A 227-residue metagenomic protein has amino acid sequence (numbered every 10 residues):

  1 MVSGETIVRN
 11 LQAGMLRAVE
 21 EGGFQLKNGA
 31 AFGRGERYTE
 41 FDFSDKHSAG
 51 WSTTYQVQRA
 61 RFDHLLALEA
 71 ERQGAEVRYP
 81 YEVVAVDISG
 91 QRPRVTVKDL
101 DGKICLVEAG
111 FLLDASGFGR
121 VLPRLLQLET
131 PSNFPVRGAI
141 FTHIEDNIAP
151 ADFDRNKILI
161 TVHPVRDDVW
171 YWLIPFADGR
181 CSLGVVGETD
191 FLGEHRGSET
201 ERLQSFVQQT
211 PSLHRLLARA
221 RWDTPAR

Functional and structural regions predicted by a protein language model:
M1-G35: N-terminal FAD cofactor-binding segment of flavoenzymes
I7-L11, L16, A67, R120 (+1 more regions): Short glycine-/small-residue-rich flexible loop motifs, especially phosphate/cofactor-binding loops
K27-A30, R215-R227: Flavin (FAD/FMN) cofactor-binding core of flavoprotein oxidoreductases
G33-R37, F176-G179: Short acidic-glycine loop/turn motifs at beta-strand connectors
Y38-V57, R94, V186-D190: Helix-loop-beta segment of a Rossmann-like dinucleotide-binding subdomain
H47-L68, G193-S198: Short beta-strand to alpha-helix junction loop
L68-A218: Predominantly flavin-linked oxidoreductase catalytic cores and closely associated redox partners
